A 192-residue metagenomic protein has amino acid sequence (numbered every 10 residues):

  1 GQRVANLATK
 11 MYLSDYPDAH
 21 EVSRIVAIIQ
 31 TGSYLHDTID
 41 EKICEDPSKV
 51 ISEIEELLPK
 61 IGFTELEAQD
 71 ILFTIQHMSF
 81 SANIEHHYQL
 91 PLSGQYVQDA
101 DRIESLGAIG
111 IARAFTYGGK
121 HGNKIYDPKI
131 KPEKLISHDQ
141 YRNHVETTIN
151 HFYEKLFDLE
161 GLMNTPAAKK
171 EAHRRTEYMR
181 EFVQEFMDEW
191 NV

Functional and structural regions predicted by a protein language model:
G1-I29, E41-K42, L57-I61, A82: Alpha-helical phosphate/pyrophosphate-handling elements in metalloenzyme active cores
Q2, N6-E21, L35, H86-V192: Divalent metal-dependent phosphate-bond-processing catalytic cores, especially two-metal-ion Mg2+/Mn2+ enzymes that act
V22-C44, V50, L72-S81: His-Asp-centered metal-binding catalytic motifs of divalent-metal-dependent phosphohydrolases/nucleases
I25-Q30, E67-I71, G107, F152: Residue-level detector of well-ordered alpha-helical segments, enriched for hydrophobic/aromatic packing positions
S48-G94, I103: Helix-adjacent hinge/juxtasegments
